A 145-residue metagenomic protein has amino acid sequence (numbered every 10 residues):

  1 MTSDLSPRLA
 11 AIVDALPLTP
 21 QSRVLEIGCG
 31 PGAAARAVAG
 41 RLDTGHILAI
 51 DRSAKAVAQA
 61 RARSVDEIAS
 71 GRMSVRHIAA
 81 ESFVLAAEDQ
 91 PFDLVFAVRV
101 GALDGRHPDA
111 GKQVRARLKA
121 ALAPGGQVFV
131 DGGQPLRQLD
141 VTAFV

Functional and structural regions predicted by a protein language model:
P31-D43: Conserved SAM-binding loop of SAM-dependent methyltransferases across substrates and taxa, primarily the Class I
S53: Conserved SAM/SAH-binding beta-strand->alpha-helix loop
A60-R61: Conserved SAM-binding loop
A69-S82: Conserved SAM-binding strand-loop segment of SAM-dependent methyltransferases
L85-V95: A short acidic, Gly/Pro-enriched loop at the edge of an enzyme's catalytic core that lines a small-molecule cofactor
D93-P108: A short SAM/SAH-binding and catalytic strip from SAM-dependent methyltransferases
G111-P124: A short glycine-rich, Lys/Arg-flanked "PGG" loop and its adjoining helix->strand segment in the class I
G125-G132: Conserved beta-strand signature within the Rossmann-like core of class I S-adenosyl-L-methionine
